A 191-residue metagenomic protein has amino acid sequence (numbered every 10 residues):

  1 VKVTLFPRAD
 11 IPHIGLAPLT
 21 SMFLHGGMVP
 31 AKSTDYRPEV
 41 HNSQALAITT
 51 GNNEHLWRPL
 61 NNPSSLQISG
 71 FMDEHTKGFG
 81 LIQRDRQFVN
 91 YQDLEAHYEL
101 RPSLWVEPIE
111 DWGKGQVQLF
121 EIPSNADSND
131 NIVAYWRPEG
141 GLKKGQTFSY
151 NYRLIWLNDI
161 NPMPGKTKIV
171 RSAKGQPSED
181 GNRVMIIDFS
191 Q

Functional and structural regions predicted by a protein language model:
L5-D10: Asparagine-centered strand-capping/turn motif at beta-strand->loop junctions
P12, L16-Y150, I155-P164: A contiguous, surface-exposed recognition patch within enzymatic or periplasmic domains that forms
Y150, L154-S190: C-terminal structural cap/anchor segments
